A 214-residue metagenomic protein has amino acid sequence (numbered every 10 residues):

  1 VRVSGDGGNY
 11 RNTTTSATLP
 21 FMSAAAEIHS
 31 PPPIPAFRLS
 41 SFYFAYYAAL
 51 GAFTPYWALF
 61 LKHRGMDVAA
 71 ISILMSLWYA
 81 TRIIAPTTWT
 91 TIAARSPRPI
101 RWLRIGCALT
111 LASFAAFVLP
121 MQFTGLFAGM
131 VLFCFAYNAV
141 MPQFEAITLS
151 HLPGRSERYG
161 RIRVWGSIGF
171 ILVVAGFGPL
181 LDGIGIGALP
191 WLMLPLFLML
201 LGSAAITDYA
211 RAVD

Functional and structural regions predicted by a protein language model:
I28-R82: Helix-loop boundary and gating motifs at the non-cytosolic
F44, S113-F117, F123-M141, I147: Hydrophobic core of transmembrane alpha-helices in multi-pass small-molecule transporters, especially MFS/SLC-type
Y79-T87, F170-I171, A175: Residue-level signature of mid-helix packing/kink "hotspots" within the transmembrane helices of 12-pass Major
I84-R98, L181-D182: Helix-to-loop junctions at the C-terminal end of transmembrane segments in multipass secondary transporters
P97, L119-T124, T207: Helix-breaking motifs and short loop linkers at transmembrane-helix boundaries and internal kinks in secondary membrane
R101-A115: Structural signature of the two symmetry-related core transmembrane helices
A188-A205: Symmetry-related core transmembrane helices of the 12-TM Major Facilitator Superfamily/SLC fold
A205-D214: Flexible cytoplasmic inter-helical loops of multi-pass small-molecule transporters
